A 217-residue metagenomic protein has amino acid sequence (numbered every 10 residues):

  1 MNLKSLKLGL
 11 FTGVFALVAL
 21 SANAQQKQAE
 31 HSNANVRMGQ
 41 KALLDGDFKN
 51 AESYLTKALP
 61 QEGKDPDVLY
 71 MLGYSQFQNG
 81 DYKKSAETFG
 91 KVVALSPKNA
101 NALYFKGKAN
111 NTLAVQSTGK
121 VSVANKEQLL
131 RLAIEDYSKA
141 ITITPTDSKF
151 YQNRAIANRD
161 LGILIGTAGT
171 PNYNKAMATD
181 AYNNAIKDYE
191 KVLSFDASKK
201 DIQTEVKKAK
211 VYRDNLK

Functional and structural regions predicted by a protein language model:
V36, L43-L44, Y70, F77 (+4 more regions): Position-specific recognition of the canonical hydrophobic site in helix A of tetratricopeptide repeat
L44-D45, Q78-N79, T112-G119, D160-I163 (+2 more regions): Register position in tetratricopeptide repeats
K57-A58, K91-V92, K139-A140, V192: Canonical positions in the second alpha-helix
